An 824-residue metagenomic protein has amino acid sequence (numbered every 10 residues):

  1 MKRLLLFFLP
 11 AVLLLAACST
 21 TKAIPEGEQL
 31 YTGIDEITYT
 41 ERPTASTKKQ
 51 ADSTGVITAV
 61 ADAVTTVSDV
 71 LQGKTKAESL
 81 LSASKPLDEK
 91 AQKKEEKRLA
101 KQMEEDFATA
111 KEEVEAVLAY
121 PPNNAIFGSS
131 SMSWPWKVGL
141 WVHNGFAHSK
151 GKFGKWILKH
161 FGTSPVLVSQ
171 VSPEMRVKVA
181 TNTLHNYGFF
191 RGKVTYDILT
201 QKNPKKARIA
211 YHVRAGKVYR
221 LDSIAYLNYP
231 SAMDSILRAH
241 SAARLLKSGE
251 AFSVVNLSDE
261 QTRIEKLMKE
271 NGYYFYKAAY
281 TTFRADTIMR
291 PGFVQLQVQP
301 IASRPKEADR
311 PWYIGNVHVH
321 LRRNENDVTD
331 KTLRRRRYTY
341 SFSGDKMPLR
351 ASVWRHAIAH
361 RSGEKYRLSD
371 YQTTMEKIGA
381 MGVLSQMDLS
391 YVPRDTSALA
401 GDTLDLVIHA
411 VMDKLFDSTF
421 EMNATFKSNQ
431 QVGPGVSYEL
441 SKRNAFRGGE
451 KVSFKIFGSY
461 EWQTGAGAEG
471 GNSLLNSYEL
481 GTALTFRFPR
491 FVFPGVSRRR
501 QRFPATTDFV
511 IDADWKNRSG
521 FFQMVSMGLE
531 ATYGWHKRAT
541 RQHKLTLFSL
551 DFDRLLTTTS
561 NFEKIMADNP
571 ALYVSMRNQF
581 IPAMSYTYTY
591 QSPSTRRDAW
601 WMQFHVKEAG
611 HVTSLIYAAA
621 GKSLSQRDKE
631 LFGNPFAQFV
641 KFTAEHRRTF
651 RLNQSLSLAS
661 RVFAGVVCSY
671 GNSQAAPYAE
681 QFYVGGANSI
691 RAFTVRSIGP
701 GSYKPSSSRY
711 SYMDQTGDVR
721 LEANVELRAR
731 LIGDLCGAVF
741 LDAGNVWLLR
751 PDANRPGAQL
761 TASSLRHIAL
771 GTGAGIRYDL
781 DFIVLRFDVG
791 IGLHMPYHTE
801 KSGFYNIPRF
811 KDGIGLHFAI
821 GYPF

Functional and structural regions predicted by a protein language model:
K2, S19-A380, T403: Interaction-mediating elements
K2-L9: Sec-dependent signal peptide recognition, specifically the positively charged N-region followed immediately by
L15-A17: C-terminal motif of bacterial Sec signal peptides marking the signal peptidase cleavage site
R42, D197-L199, H212-V218, Y226-S231 (+13 more regions): Solvent-exposed coil/turn segments that connect beta secondary-structure elements in extracytoplasmic/periplasmic
M233-I236, M347-P348, R367-Q603, R691-A692 (+4 more regions): Gram-negative/organellar outer-membrane beta-barrel architecture
Y340, G344, T425-N429, K544-A729 (+2 more regions): C-terminal outer-membrane beta-barrel translocator/porin domains of Gram-negative envelope proteins and their
I378, L440, F486, F604 (+7 more regions): Hydrophobic, well-ordered secondary-structure elements that form the walls of internal hydrophobic environments
A424-T425, K442-N444, P489, A753-L780 (+1 more regions): Strand-loop-strand
